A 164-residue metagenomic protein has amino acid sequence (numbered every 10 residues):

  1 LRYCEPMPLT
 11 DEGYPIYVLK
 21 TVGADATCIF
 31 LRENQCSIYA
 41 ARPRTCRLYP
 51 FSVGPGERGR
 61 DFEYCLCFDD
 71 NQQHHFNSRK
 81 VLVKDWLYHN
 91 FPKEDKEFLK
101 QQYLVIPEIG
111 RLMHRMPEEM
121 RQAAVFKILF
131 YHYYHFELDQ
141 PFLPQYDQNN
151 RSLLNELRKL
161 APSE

Functional and structural regions predicted by a protein language model:
L1-E164: Short loop/turn segments that flank or connect secondary-structure elements
